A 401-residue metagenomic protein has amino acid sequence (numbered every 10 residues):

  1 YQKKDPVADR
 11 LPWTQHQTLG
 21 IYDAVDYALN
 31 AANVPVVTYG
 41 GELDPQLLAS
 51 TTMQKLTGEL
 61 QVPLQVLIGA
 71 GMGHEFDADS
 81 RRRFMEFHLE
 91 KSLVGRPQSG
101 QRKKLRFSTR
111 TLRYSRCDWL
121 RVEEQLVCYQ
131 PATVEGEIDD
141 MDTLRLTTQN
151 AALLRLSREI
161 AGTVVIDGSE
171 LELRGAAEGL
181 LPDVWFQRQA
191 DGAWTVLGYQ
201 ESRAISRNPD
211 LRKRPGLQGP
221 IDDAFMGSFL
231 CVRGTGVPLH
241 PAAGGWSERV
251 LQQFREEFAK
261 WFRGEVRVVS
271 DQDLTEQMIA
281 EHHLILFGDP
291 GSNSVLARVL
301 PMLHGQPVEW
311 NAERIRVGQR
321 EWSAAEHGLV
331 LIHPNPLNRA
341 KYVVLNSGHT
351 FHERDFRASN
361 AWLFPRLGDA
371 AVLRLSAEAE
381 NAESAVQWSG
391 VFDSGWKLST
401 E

Functional and structural regions predicted by a protein language model:
Y1, G20-I21, A32-L43, F225 (+2 more regions): Cell-envelope and extracellular/periplasmic
Y1-L29, N33-V34: Mobile cap/lid helix-loop segments that gate and shape the active-site cleft of serine hydrolases
Q2-V7, L48-T51, L67, A78-S80 (+4 more regions): Short, solvent-exposed loop/turn and secondary-structure capping segments
Q17, I21-A24, L43-S50, D77 (+1 more regions): Solvent-exposed, acidic/flexible segments
N30, V34, L56-L60, F87-G95 (+2 more regions): Structured segments of extracytoplasmic/periplasmic soluble domains in secreted or envelope-associated proteins
Y39, L43-T147: C-terminal catalytic histidine-bearing segment of alpha/beta-hydrolase fold enzymes
D140, Q149-S157: Extracellular beta-sheet-rich ligand-binding/adhesion modules
R145, L156-E401: Solvent-exposed alpha-helical segments and adjacent loops that form catalytic or protein-interaction surfaces
